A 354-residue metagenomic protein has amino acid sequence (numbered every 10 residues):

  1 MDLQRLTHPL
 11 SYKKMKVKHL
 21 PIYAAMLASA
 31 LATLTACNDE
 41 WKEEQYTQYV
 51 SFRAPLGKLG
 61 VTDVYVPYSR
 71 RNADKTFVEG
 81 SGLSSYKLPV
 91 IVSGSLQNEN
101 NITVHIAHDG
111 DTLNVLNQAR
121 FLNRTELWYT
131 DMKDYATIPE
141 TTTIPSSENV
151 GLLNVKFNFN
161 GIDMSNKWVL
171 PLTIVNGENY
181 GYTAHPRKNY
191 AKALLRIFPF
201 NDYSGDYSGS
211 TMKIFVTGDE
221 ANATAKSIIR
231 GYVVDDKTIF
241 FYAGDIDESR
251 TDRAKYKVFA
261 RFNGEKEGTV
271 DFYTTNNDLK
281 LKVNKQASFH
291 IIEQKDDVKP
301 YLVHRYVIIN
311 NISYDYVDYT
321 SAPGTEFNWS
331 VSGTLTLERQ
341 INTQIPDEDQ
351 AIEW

Functional and structural regions predicted by a protein language model:
L6, Y12-A24: Bacterial N-terminal signal peptides that target proteins for export
A25-L31: Hydrophobic helical h-region of N-terminal Sec-dependent signal peptides in bacterial secretory/periplasmic proteins
T33-A36: C-terminal motif of bacterial Sec signal peptides marking the signal peptidase cleavage site
N38-T143, L152-V169, V175-W354: Intrinsically disordered, low-complexity regulatory regions in eukaryotic proteins
E148-N149: Beta-strand-enriched, solvent-exposed domains that form extended recognition/catalytic surfaces
